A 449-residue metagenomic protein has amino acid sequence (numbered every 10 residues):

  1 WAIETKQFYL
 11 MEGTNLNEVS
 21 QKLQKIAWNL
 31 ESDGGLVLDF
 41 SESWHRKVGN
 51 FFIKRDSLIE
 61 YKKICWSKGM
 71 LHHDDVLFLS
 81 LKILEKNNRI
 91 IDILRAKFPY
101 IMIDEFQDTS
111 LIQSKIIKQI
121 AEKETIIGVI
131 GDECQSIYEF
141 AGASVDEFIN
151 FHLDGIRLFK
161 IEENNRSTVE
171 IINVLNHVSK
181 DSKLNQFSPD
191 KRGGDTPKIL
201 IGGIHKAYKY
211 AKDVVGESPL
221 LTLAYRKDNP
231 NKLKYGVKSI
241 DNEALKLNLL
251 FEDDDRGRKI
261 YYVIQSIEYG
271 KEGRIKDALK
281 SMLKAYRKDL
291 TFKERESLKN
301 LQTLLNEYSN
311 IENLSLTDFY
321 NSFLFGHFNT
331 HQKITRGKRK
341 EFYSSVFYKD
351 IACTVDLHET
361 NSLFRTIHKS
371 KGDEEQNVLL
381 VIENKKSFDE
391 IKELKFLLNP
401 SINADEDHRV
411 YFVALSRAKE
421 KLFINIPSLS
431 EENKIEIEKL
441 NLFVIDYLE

Functional and structural regions predicted by a protein language model:
W1-E449: The feature marks helicase ATPase cores and/or their adjacent C-terminal helical subdomains in SF1/SF2/AAA+ helicases
